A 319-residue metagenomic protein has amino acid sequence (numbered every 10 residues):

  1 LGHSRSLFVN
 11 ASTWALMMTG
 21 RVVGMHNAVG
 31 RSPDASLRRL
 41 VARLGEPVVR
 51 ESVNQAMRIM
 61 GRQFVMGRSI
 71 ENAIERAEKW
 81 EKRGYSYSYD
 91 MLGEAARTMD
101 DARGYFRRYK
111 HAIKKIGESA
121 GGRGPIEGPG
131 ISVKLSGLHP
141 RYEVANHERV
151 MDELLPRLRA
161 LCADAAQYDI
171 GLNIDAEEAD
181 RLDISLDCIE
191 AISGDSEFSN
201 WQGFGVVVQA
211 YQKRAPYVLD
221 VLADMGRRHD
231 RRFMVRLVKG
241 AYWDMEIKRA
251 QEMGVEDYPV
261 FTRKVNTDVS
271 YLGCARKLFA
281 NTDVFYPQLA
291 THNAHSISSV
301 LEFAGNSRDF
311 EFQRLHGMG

Functional and structural regions predicted by a protein language model:
L1-G319: Positively charged, amphipathic and often flexible ligand-engagement surfaces
